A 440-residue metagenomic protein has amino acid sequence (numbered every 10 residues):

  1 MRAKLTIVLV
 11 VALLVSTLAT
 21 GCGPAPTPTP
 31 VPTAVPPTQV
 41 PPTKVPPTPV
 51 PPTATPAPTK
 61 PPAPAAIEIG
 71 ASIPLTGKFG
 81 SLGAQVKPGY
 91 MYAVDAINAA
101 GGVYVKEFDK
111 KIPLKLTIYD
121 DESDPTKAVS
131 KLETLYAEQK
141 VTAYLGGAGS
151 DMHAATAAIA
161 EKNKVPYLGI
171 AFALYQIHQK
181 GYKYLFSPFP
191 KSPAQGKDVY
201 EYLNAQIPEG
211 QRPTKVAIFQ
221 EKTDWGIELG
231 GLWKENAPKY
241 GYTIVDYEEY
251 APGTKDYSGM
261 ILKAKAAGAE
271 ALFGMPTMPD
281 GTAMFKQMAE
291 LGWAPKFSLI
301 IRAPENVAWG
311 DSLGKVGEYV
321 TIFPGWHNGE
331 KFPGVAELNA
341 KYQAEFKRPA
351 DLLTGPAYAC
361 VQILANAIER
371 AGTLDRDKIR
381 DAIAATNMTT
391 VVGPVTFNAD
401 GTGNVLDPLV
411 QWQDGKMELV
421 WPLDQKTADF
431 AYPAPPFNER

Functional and structural regions predicted by a protein language model:
L13, G23-A63: Ser/Thr-rich, Proline-interspersed low-complexity disordered segments
T17-G21: C-terminal motif of bacterial Sec signal peptides marking the signal peptidase cleavage site
G70-M91, Y119-P125, A148-D151, F219-E228 (+3 more regions): Extracytoplasmic "Venus flytrap"
S81-P88, V103-Q179, P188, Y250-Y257 (+2 more regions): Beta-alpha junction/loop-to-helix N-cap segments that form part of ligand/metal-binding clefts
L82-K106, G231-P238: Short, polar/charged alpha-helical segment
T126, V141-Y247, K296-T321, N328-G329: Extracytoplasmic ligand/sensor domains, especially the bilobed periplasmic-binding protein
F285-Y358, E369, L374, L419 (+1 more regions): Extracellular/periplasmic periplasmic-binding protein-like sensory domains
A344-T354, A365-W421, Q425: Segments of small-molecule ligand-sensing domains
